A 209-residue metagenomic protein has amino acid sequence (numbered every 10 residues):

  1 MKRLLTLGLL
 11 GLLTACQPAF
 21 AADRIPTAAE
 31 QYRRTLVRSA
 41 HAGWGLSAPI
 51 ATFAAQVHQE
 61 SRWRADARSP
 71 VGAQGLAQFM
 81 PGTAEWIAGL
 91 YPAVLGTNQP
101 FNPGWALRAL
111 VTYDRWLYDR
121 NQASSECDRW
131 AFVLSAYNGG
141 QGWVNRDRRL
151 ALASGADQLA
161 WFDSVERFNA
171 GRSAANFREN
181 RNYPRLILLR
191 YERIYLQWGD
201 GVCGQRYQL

Functional and structural regions predicted by a protein language model:
M1-R3: Positively charged n-region of N-terminal signal peptides that target proteins for export
T6, P49, F168-A170: N-terminal hydrophobic alpha-helix used for membrane targeting or insertion
T6-A15: Bacterial N-terminal signal peptides
A19-T35, A42-W44, E85-T112, W116-L209: Non-catalytic cell-wall polysaccharide-engagement segments
V37, H41, V57-H58: Short amphipathic alpha-helical segments enriched in leucine
A48-F53, H58, V71-Q74, W130: Extracytoplasmic
A55, Q78, V133-S135: Soluble periplasmic/extracytoplasmic beta-strand elements of cell-envelope proteins
H58-T83, G140, I187: Cell-wall polysaccharide-cleaving catalytic domain and substrate-binding groove, primarily in peptidoglycan/chitin
